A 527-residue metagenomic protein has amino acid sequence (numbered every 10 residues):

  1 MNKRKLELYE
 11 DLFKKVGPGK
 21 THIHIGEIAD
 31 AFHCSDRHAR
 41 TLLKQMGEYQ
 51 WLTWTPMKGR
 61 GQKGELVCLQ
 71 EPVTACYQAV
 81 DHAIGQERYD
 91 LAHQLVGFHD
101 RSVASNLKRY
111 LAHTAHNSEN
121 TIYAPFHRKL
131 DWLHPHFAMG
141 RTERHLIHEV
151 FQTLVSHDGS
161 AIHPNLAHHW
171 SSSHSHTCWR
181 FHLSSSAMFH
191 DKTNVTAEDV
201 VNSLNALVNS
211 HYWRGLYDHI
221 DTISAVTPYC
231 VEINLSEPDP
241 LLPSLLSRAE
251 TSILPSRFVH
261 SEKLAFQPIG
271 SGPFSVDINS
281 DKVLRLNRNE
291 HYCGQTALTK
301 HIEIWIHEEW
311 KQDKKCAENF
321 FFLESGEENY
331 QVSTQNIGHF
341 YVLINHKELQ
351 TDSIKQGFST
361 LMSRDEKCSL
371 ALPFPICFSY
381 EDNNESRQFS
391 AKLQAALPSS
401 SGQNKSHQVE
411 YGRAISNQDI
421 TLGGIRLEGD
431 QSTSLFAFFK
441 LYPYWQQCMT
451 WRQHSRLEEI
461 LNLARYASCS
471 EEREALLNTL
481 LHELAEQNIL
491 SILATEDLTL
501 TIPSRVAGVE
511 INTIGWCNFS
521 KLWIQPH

Functional and structural regions predicted by a protein language model:
G17-T21, L42, M139-R141, L146 (+1 more regions): Aromatic- and charge-enriched surface segment that lines or borders ligand/interaction sites
G47, M57, G357-P373, Q388-K392 (+1 more regions): Detector for C-terminal structural segments
E65, G215-F258, P273-V283: Surface-exposed binding/hinge segments that line and control ligand-binding clefts or catalytic entry sites
P125-S172: N-terminal lobe/hinge region of extracytoplasmic solute-binding protein
K129-E143, T193, L242-R248, T501-C517: A structural "hinge/loop" feature
F137-R141, H145-H157, L245-H301: Gly/Pro-rich hinge or "lid" segments in bacterial periplasmic/extracellular proteins
N287-E290, S333-G357, E496: A bilobed periplasmic-binding-protein/Venus flytrap-type ligand-binding module shared by bacterial periplasmic
H291-N329: Ligand-site clamp/hinge motif
